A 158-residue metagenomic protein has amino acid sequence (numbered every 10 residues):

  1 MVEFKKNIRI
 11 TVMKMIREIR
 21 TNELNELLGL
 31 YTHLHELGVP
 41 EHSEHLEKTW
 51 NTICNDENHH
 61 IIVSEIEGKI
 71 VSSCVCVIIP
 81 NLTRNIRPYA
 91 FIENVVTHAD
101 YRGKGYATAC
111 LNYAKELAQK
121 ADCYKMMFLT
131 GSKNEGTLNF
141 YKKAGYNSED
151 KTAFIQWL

Functional and structural regions predicted by a protein language model:
K14-L27: A short beta-loop-alpha structural element at the N-terminal edge of CoA-dependent acyl/N-acetyltransferase catalytic
L28-N51: Conserved GNAT-fold acetyl-CoA-binding loop/helix
N51-V63, F91: A short helix-loop-beta-strand connector motif used in the catalytic cores of GNAT acetyltransferases and, in some
V63, K69-I78, V96: Conserved beta-strand in the GNAT
N81-I92, R102, D150: A conserved beta-turn-beta hairpin within the catalytic core of GNAT-like acetyltransferases that forms part
Y101, G105-Y113: Conserved acetyl-CoA pyrophosphate-binding loop and the N-cap/start of the following alpha-helix in GNAT-like
T108, K120, S132-D150, Q156: Conserved active-site alpha-helix within GNAT-family acetyltransferase domains
L111, A118-T130: Conserved GNAT acetyl-CoA-binding A-motif
